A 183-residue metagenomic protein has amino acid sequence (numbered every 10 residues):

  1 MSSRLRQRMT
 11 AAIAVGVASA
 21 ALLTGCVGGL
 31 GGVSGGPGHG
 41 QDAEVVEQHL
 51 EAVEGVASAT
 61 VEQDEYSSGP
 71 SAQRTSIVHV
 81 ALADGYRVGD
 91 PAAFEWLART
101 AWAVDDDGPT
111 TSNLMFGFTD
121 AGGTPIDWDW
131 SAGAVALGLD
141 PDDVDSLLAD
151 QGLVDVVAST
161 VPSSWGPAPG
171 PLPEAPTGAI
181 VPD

Functional and structural regions predicted by a protein language model:
S2-I13: Bacterial N-terminal signal peptides that target proteins for export
L22-G25: C-terminal motif of bacterial Sec signal peptides marking the signal peptidase cleavage site
V27-L30: Bacterial signal peptide processing site
G35-S58: Post-signal peptide N-terminal segment of mature Sec-exported envelope proteins
A43-E47, R87-P109: Short, non-transmembrane amphipathic alpha-helical segments
V53-A81: Short edge beta-strands and adjacent turn/loop segments
A57-Q63, P109-G117: Short beta-strand elements
M115-D183: Polar/charged, Gly/Pro-rich intrinsically disordered segments
